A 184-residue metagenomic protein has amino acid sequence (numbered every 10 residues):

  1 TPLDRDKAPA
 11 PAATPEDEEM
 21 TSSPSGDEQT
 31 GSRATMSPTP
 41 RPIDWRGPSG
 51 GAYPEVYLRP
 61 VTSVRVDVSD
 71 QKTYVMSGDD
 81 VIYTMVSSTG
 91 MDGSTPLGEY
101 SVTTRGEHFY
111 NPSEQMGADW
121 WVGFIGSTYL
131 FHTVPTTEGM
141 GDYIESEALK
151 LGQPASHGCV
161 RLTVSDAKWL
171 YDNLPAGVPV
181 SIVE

Functional and structural regions predicted by a protein language model:
T1-L3: Gram-positive cell-envelope targeting signals
K7-R105, D119-W120: Cell wall/extracellular polymer interaction/catalysis modules
T95, G106-E184: Exported/periplasmic cell-wall-interacting domains
